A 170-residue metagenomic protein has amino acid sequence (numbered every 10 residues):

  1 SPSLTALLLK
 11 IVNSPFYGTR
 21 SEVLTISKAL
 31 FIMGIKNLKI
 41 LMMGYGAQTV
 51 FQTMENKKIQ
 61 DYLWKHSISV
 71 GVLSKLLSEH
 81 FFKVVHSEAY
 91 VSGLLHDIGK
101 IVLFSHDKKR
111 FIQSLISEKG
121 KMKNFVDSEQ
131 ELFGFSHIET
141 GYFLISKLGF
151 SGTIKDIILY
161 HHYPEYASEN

Functional and structural regions predicted by a protein language model:
P2-R110, F125-N170: Conserved alpha-helical "signature site" that marks functionally important helical segments or helix/loop junctions
K108-G120: Post-HEXXH active-site segment of zinc metalloproteases
